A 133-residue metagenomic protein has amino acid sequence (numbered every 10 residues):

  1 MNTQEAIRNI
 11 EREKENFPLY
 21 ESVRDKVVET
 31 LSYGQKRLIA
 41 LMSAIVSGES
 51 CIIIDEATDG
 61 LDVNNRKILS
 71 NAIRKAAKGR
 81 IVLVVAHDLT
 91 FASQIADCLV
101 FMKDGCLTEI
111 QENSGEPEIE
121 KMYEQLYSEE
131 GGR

Functional and structural regions predicted by a protein language model:
V27-L31: Conserved ABC ATPase signature
L41: Hydrophobic anchor residue at the start of the ABC signature
I52-D55: Catalytic Walker B motif of ABC-type/P-loop ATPase nucleotide-binding domains
D62: ABC-family nucleotide-binding domains
K67-K78: Helical segment within the ABC ATPase nucleotide-binding domain
D88-Q94: Conserved H-loop
C106-S128: Conserved beta-strand-loop-alpha-helix hinge in the C-terminal portion of ABC ATPase nucleotide-binding domains
